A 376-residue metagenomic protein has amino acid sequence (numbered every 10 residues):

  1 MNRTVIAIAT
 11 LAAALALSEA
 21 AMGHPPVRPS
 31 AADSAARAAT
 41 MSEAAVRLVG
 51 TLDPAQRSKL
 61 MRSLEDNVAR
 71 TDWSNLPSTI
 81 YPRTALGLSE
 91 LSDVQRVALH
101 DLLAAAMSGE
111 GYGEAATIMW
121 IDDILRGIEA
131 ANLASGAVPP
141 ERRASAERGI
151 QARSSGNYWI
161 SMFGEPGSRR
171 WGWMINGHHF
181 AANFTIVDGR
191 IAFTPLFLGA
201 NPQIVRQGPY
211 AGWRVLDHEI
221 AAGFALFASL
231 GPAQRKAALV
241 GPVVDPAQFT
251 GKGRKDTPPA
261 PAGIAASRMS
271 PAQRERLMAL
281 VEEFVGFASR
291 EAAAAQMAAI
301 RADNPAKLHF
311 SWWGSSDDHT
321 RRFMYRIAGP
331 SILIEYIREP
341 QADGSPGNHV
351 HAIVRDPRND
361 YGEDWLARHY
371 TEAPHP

Functional and structural regions predicted by a protein language model:
M1-T4: Positively charged n-region of N-terminal signal peptides that target proteins for export
A7-S18: Bacterial N-terminal signal peptides
H24-P376: A cross-kingdom marker for long, charged
